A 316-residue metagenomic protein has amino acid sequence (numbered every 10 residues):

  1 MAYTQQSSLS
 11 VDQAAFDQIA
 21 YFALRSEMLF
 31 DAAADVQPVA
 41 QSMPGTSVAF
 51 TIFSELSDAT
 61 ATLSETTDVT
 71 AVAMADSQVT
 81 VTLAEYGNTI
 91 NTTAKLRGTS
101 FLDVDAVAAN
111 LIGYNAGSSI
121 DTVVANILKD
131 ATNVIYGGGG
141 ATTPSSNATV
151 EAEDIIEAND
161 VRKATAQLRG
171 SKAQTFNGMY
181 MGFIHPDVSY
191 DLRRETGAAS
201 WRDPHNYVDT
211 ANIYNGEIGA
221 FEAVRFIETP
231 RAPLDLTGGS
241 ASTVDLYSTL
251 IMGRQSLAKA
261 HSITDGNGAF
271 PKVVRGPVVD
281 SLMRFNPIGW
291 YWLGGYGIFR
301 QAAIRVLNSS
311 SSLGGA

Functional and structural regions predicted by a protein language model:
M1-T82, I304: N-terminal "assembly arms/tails" that initiate or stabilize quaternary assembly in self-assembling proteins
A2-A33, T149-R162, D191-A316: Sequence/fold signature of self-assembling virion shell proteins
P38-V39, L168-A173, N215-G216, G276-P277: A generic local secondary-structure boundary/capping motif
F50, N110, Y114, G182 (+2 more regions): Hydrophobic alpha-helical segments involved in membrane association or supramolecular assembly
S54, A94, W292-Y296: Beta-strand elements of well-folded, non-transmembrane domains
A73-S100: Short acidic, glycine/tyrosine-flanked loop/strand segments centered on an H-E-D-like triad
T99-G170, S309-A316: Alpha-helical scaffold segments that mediate packing/assembly in large oligomeric complexes
I155, R162-K163, Q167-H185, Y190 (+1 more regions): Extended amphipathic alpha-helical segments with heptad-repeat/coiled-coil character used for oligomerization, fusion
